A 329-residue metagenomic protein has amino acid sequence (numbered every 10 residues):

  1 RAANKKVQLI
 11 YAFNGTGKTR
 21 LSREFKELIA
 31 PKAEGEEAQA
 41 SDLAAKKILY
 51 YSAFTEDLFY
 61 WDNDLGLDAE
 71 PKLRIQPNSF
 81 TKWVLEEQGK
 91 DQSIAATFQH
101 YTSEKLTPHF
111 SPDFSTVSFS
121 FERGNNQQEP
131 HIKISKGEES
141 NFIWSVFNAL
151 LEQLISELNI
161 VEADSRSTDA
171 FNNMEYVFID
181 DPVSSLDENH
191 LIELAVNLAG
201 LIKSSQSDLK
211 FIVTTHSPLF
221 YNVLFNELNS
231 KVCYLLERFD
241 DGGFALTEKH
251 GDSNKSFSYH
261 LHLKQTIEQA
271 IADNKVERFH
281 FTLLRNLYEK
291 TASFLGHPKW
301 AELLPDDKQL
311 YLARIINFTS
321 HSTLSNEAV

Functional and structural regions predicted by a protein language model:
R1-V7, T16-E27, I132-L246: Switch/communication elements of ASCE P-loop NTPase nucleotide-binding domains
K5-K6, T16, D42-L43, L106-F110: General N-terminal leader/first-domain-start detector
I10: Hydrophobic anchor at the beta1->P-loop junction of P-loop NTPases
F13: P-loop (Walker A) phosphate-binding loop of NTP-binding proteins
R23-L85: ABC ATPase nucleotide-binding domain signature region
K26, D91-Q99, S103, A195 (+2 more regions): Generic solvent-exposed, charged/amphipathic alpha-helical segments that serve as macromolecular interface scaffolds
A69-E139, V146-Y176: Extended helical coiled-coil dimerization/tether regions that scaffold and oligomerize large DNA-maintenance assemblies
K203, N222-V329: RecA-like P-loop NTPase motor core
